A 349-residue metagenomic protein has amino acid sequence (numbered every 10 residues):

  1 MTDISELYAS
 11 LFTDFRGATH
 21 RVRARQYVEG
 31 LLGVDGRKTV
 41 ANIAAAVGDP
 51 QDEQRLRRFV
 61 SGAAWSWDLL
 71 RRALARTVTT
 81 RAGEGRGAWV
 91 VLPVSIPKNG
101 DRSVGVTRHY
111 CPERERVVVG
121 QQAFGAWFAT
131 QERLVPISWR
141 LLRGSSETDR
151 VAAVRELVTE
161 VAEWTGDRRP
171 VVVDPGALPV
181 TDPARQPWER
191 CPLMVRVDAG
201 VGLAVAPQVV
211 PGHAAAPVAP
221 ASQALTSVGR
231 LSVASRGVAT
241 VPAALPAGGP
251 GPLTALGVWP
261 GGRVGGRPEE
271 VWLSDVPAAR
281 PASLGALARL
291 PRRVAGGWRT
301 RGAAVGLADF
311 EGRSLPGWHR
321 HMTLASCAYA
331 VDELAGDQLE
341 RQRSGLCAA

Functional and structural regions predicted by a protein language model:
M1-E6, L11-H20, W139, R143 (+4 more regions): A short, flexible helix-boundary coil/loop motif
M1-R58: Gly/serine-rich nucleotide phosphate-binding loop at the start of the catalytic core of nucleotide/ADP-ribose-handling
I43, G87-P97, A126, R169-A177 (+4 more regions): Short, conserved catalytic/metal-binding motifs centered on acidic residues
R58, E113-R168, V264-E269: Electropositive, glycine- and tryptophan-enriched low-complexity nucleic-acid-binding patches
V60-I137: Active-site-proximal, Lys/Arg-enriched surface segment that forms a nucleic-acid-binding/basic interface patch
G144-P252: An internal, acidic/charged active-site-proximal segment that coordinates divalent cations and/or engages
G249-L290: Long, acidic, intrinsically disordered low-complexity segments
A278-G312: Short amphipathic alpha-helical "interface-anchor" segments enriched in bulky aromatics
